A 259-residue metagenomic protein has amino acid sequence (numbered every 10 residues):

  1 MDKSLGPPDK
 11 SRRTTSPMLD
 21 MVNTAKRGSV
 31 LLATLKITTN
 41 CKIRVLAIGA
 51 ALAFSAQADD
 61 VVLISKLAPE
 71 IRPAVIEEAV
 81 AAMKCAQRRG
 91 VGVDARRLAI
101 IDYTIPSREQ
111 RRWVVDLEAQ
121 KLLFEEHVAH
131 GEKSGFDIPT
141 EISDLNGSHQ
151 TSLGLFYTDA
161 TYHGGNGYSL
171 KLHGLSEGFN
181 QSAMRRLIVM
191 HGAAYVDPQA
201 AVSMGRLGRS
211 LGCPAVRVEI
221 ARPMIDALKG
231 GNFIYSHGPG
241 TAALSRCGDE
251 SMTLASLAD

Functional and structural regions predicted by a protein language model:
M1-T39: N-terminal secretory signal peptides that target proteins for export/translocation
P8, C41-R44, R96, L187-V189: Proteins with a high burden of low-complexity, intrinsically disordered sequence enriched in S/T/G/P/A and R, requiring
D9-R12, L31, L52, Y157 (+1 more regions): Polar low-complexity intrinsically disordered regions enriched in Ser/Thr and small residues
R13-T14, G28, V45, R112 (+1 more regions): Positively charged, low-complexity intrinsically disordered regions
K36, K42-A53: Bacterial N-terminal signal peptides
S55-Q57: N-terminal targeting leaders of exported, membrane, and organelle-targeted proteins
D59-L211, E219-D259: Cell wall/extracellular polymer interaction/catalysis modules
